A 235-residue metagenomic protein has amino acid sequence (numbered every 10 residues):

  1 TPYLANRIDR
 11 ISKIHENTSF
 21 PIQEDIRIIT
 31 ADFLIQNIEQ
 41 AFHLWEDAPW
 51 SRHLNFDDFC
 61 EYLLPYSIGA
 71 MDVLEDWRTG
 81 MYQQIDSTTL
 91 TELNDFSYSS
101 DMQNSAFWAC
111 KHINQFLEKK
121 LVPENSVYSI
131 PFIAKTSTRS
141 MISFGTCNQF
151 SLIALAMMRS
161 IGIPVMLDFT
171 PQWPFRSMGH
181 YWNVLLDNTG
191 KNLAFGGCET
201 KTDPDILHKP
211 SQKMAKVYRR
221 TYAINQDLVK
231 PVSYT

Functional and structural regions predicted by a protein language model:
T1-K111, Q115, R139, S160 (+2 more regions): N-terminal accessory/pre-domain segments preceding catalytic cores
F96-F116, N125-S137, I142-Y234: Hydrophobic/aromatic-rich core segments of domains that either
